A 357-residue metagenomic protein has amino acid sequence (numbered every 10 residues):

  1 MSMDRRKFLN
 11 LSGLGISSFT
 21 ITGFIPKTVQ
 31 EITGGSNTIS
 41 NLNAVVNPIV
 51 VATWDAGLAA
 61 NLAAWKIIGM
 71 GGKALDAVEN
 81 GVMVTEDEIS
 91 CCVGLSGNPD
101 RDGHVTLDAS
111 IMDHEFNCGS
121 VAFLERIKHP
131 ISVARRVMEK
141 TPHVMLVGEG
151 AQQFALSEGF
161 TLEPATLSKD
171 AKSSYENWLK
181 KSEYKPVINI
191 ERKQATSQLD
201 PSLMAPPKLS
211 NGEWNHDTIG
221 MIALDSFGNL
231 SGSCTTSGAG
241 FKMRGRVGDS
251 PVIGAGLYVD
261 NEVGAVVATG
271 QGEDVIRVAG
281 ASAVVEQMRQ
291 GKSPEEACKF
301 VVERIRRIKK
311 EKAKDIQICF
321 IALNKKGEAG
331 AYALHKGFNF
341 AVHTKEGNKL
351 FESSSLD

Functional and structural regions predicted by a protein language model:
D4, N10-S18, I32-D357: Alpha/propeptide regions of enzymes that mature by internal proteolysis
